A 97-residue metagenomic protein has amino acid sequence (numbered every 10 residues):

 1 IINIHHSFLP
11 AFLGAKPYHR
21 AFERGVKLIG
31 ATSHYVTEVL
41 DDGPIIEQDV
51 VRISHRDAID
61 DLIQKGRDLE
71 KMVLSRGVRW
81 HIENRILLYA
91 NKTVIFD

Functional and structural regions predicted by a protein language model:
I1-D97: Donor/substrate-binding cores of folate-linked one-carbon enzymes
